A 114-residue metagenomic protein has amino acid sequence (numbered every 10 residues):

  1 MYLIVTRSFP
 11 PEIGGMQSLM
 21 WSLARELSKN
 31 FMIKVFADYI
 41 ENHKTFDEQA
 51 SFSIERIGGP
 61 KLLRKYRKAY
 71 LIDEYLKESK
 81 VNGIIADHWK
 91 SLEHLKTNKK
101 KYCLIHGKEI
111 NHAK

Functional and structural regions predicted by a protein language model:
Y2, G83-I85, T97-N111: Active-site proximal beta-strand in glycosyltransferases
S8-I13, L19-R64: N-terminal strand-loop element at the rim of the active site of nucleotide-sugar-dependent glycosyltransferases
S28, L76-E78, Y102-I105, E109-K114: A conserved, positively charged/aromatic
E41-F46, E93-H94, A113: Short, charged/polar "capping" segments at the starts of alpha-helices and the immediately preceding loops
Q49-I85: A short, charged, and often flexible helix/loop element on the N-terminal side of the glycosyltransferase catalytic
L62-L63, L92-E93, I110: Short glycine-rich, flexible loops that bind phosphorylated cofactors or substrates
I85-S91: Short His-centered aromatic/hydrophobic patch
